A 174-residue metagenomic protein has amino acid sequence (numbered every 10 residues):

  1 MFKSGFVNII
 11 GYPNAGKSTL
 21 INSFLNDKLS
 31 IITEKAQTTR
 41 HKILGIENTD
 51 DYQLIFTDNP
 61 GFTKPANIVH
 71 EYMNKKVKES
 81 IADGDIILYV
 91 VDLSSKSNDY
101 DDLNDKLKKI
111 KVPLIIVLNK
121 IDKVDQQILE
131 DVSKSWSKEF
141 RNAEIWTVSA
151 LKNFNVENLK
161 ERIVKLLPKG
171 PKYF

Functional and structural regions predicted by a protein language model:
M1-A82, V91: Conserved G1/Walker A P-loop phosphate-binding module
S4-G5, D27, Y52, D83-I86 (+2 more regions): Short glycine-/polar-rich loops that comprise or flank the Walker A/P-loop and associated switch/sensor motifs
N8, N22, H41, G45 (+6 more regions): Solvent-exposed alpha-helical segments within well-ordered globular domains of core cellular machineries
K28, K64-P65, N98, D125-Q126 (+1 more regions): Conserved protein kinase catalytic core
K28-I31, D51, S95, D125-I128 (+1 more regions): Short coil/turn residues that cap or connect secondary-structure elements
I81-D102, K111-L129, L151: Conserved Switch II/interswitch segment of TRAFAC-class P-loop GTPases
V112-P113, D122-F174: Canonical P-loop GTPase G-domain recognition
